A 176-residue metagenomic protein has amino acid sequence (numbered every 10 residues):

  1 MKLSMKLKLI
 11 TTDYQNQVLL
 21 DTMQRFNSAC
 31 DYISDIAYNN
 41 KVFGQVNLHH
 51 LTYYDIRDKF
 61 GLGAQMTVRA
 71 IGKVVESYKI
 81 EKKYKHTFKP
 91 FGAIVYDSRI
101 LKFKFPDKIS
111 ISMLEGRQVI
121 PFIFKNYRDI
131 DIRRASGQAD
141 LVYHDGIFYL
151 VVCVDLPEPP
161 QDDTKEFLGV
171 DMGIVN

Functional and structural regions predicted by a protein language model:
M1-N176: Nucleic-acid substrate recognition interfaces
